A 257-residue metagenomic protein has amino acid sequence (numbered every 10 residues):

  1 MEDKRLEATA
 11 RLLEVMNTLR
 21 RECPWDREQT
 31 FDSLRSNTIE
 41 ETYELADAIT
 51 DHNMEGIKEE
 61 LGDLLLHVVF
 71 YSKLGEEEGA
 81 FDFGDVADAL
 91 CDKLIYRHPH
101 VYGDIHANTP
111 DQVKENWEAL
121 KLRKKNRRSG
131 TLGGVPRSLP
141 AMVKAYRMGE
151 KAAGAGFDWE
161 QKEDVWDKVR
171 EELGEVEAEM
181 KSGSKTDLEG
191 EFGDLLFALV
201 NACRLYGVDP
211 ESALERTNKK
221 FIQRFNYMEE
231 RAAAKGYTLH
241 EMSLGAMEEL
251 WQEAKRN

Functional and structural regions predicted by a protein language model:
M1-E60, L66-F192, L196-N257: Flexible "arm" and connector segments at domain edges
